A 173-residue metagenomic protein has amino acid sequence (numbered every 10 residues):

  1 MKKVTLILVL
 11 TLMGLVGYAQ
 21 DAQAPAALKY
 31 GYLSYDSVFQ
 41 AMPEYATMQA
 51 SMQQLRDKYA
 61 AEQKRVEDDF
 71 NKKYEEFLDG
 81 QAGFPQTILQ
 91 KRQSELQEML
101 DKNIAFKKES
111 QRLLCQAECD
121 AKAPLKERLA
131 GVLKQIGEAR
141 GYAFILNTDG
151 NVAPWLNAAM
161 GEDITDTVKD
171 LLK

Functional and structural regions predicted by a protein language model:
M1-P25: Bacterial Sec-dependent N-terminal signal peptides
Q20-K173: Amphipathic, charged alpha-helical segments and their helix-to-coil junctions in extracytoplasmic/peripheral assemblies
